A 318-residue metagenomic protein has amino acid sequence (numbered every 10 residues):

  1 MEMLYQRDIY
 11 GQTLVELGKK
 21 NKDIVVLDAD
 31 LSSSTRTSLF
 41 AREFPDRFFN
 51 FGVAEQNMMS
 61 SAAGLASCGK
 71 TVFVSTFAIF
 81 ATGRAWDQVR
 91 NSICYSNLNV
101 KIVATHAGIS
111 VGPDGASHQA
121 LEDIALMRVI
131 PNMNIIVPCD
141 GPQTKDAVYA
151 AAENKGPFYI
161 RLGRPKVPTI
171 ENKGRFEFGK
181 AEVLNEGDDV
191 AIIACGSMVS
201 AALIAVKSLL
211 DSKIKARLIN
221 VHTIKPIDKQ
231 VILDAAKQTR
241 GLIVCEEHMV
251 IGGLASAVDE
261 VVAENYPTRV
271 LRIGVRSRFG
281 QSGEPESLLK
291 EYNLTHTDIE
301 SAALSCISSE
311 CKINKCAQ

Functional and structural regions predicted by a protein language model:
M1-R161, K166, K315-Q318: Thiamine diphosphate
R7-D8, K20-D23, L31-S38, R42 (+2 more regions): Thiamine diphosphate
